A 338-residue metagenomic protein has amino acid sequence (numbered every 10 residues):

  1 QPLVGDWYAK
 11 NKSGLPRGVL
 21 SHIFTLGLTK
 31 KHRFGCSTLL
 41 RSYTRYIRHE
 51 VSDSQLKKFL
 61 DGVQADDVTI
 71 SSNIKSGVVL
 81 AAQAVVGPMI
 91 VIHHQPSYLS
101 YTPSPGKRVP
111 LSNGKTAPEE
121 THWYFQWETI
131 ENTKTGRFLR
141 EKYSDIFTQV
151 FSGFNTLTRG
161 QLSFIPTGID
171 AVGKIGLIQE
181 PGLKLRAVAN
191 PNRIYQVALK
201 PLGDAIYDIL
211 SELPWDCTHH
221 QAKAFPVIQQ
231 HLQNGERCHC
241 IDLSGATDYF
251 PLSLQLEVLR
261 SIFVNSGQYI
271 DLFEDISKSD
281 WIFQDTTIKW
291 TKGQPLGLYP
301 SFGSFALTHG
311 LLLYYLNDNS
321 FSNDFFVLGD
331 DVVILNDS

Functional and structural regions predicted by a protein language model:
Q1-L177, P181: Non-catalytic, polymerase-adjacent accessory regions of viral genome-replication enzymes
P2, V19-L26, C36-Y43, I194-L210 (+1 more regions): Short, Φ-rich (hydrophobic/aromatic) sequence segments
T69, K75, I92, T156 (+2 more regions): Short secondary-structure capping/junction motifs at helix and strand boundaries
D170-K174, K223-A224, D318-F321: Short amphipathic beta-strand starts and helix->beta connectors
V172-I175, A187, S304: Short glycine-rich loop/turn motifs
Q179-R186, Q284-I288: Short amphipathic alpha-helical segments and their helix-coil junctions
L183-L185, A189-I241, G245, L296 (+1 more regions): Active-site-proximal segment of RNA-dependent polymerases
L232-S338: Conserved polymerase palm-domain catalytic core
